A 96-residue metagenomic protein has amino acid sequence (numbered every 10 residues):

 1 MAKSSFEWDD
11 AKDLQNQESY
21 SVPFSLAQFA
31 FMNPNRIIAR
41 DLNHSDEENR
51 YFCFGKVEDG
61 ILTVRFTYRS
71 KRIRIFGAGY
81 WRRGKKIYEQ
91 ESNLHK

Functional and structural regions predicted by a protein language model:
M1-K96: Ribonuclease/tRNase effector modules and their secretory precursors
